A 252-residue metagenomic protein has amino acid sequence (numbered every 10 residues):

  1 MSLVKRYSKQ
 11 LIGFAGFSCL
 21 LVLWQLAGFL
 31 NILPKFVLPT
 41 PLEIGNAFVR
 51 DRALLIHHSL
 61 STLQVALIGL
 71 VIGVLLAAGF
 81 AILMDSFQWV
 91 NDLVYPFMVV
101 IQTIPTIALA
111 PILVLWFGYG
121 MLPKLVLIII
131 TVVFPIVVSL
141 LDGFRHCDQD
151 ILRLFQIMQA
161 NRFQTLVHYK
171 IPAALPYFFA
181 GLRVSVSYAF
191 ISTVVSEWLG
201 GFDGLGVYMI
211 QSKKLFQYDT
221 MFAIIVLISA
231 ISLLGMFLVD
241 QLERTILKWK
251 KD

Functional and structural regions predicted by a protein language model:
S8-L30: N-terminal signal-anchor transmembrane alpha helix
L30-V74: Periplasmic/extracellular loop-to-transmembrane helix junction in inner-membrane transport proteins
I68-M98, L115: Transmembrane-helix boundary motif in ABC transporter permease subunits
Q88, A180, F222-D252: C-terminal transmembrane helix and the adjacent membrane-cytosol boundary/short C-terminal tail of inner/organellar
V99-P135, D142-G143: Generic hydrophobic transmembrane alpha-helix motif, especially the helices
L115, I191-I228, L247, K251-D252: Glycine-rich helix-loop "coupling/hinge" segments at transmembrane-helix boundaries in multipass transporters
V126, I130, F163-V195, I228 (+1 more regions): Transmembrane alpha-helices
G143-G181, L205, M209: Short cytoplasmic-facing helical segments at TM-TM junctions of multi-pass membrane proteins
